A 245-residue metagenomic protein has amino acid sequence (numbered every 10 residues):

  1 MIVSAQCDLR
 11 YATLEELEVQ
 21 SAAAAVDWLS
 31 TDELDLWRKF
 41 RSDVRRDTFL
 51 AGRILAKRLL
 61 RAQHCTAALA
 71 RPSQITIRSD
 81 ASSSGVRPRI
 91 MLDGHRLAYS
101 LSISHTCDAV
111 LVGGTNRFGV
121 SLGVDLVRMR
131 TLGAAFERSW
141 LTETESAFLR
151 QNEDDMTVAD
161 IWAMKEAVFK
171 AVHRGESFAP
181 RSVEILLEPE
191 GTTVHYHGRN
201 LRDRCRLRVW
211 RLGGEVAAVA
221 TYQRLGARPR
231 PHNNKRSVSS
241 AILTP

Functional and structural regions predicted by a protein language model:
M1-P245: Core catalytic alpha/beta fold that binds nucleotide/phospho-ligands
